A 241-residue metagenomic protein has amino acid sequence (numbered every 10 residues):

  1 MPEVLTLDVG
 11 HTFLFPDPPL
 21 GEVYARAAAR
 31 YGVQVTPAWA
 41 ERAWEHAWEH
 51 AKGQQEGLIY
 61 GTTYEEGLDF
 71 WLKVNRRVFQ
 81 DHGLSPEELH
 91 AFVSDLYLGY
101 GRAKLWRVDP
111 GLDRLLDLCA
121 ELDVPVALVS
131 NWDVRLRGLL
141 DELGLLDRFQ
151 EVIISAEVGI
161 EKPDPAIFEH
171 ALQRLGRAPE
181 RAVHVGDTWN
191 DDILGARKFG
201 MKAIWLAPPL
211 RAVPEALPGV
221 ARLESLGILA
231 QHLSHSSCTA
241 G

Functional and structural regions predicted by a protein language model:
M1-L7, F15, A38, L84-L89 (+3 more regions): Asp-based, Mg2+/Mn2+-dependent phosphohydrolase catalytic module
M1-R114, E121: N-terminal helical cap/lid subdomain that shapes the substrate entry/recognition surface in HAD-like hydrolases
